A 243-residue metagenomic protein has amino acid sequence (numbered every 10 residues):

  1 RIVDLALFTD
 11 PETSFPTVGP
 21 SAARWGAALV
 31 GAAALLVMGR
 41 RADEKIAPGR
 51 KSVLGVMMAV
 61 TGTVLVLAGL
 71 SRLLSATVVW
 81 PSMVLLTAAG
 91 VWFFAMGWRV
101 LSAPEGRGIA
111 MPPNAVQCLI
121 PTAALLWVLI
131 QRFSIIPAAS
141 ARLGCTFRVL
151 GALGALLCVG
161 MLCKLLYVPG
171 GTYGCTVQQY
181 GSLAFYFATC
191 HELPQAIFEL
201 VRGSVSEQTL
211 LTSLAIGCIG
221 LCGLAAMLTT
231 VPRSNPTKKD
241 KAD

Functional and structural regions predicted by a protein language model:
R1, L54-R72, M83-W98, N114-Q131 (+2 more regions): Alpha-helical transmembrane segments of multi-pass integral membrane proteins
R1-I2, A32-L35, R148-D243: C-terminal transmembrane-bundle signature of multipass membrane proteins, characterized by strong activation on
R1-P81, K241: N-terminal topogenic module of multi-pass integral membrane proteins
I2-D10, G69-T77, L129-S140, E192-G203: Juxtamembrane "helix-exit" motif on the non-cytosolic side of transmembrane helices
T13-R24, T77-T87, A110-I120, F133-L153 (+1 more regions): Transmembrane alpha-helix entry/boundary detector in multi-pass membrane proteins
L29-K45, A68-G69, W92-S102, L156-L165: Canonical alpha-helical transmembrane segments
R40-E44, L74-T77, L101-E105, I136-P137 (+3 more regions): Transmembrane helix-loop junctions in multipass membrane proteins, especially transporters and channels
A42-S52, L101-N114, S140, L166-C175: Membrane-interface helix-boundary motifs at transmembrane edges
